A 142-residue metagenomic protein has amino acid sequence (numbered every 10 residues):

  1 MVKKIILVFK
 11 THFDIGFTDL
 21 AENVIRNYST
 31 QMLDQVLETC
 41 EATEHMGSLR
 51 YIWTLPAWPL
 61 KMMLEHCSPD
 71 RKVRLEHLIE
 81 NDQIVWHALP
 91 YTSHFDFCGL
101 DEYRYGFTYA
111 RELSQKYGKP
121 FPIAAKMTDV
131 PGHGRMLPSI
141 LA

Functional and structural regions predicted by a protein language model:
M1-A142: Carbohydrate-active enzymes and regulators
